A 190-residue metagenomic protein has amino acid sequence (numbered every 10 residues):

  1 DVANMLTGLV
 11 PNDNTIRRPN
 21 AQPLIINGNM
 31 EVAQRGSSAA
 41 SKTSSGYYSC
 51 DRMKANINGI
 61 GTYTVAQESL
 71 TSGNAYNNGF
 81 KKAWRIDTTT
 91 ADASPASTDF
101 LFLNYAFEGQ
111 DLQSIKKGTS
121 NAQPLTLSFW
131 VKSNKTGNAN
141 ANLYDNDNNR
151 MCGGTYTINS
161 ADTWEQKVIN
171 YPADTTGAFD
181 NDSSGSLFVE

Functional and structural regions predicted by a protein language model:
D1-E190: Extracellular and organelle-lumenal recognition/adhesion modules and their flexible linkers in secreted
